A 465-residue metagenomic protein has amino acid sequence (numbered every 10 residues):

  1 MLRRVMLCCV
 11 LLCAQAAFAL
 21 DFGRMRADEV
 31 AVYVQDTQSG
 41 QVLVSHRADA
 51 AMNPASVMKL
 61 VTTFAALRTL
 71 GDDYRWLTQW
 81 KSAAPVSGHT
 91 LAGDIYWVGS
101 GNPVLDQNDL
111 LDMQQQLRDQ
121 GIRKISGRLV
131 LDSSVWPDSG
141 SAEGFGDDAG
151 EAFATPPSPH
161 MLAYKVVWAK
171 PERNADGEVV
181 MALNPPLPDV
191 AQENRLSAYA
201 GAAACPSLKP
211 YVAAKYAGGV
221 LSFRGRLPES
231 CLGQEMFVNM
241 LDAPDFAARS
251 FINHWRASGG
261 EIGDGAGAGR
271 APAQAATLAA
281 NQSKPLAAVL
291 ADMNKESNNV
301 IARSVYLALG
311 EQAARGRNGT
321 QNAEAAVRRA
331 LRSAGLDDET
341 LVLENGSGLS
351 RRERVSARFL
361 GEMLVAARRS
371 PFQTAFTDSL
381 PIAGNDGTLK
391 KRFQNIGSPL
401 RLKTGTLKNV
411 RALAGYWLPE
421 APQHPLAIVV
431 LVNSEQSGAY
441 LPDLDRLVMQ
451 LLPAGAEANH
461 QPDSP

Functional and structural regions predicted by a protein language model:
M1-L2: N-terminal secretory signal peptides that target proteins for export/translocation
V5-Q15: Bacterial N-terminal signal peptides
C13-A51, V57, L70-L77, L111-Q120: Beta-lactamase-like hydrolase cores
E29-V32, L290, A302, R411-A414: Short glycine-rich loop/turn motifs
L43-S45, E296, Y306-P465: Small-residue-rich helix-loop
H46-M52, F237-V238, S347-S350: A short glycine/serine-rich beta->alpha loop
T69-D338, P453-A454, H460-S464: Conserved serine DD-peptidase/penicillin-binding transpeptidase domain and beta-lactam-recognizing active-site
